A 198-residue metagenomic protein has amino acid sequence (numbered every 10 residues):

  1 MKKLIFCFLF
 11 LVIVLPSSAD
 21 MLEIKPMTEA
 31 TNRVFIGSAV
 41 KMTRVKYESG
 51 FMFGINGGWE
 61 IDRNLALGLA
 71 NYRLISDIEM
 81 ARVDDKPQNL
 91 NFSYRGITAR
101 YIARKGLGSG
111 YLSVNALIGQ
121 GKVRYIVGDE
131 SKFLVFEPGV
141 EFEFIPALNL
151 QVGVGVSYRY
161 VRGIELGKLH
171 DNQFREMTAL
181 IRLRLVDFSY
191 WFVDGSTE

Functional and structural regions predicted by a protein language model:
L4-L15: Sec-dependent N-terminal signal peptides
A19-A66, R184-E198: Short glycine/proline- and aromatic-enriched beta-strand/turn motifs that initiate or cap beta-hairpins
N32-V34, S49-F53, N89-R95, E130-F136 (+1 more regions): Residues that define the transmembrane beta-barrel architecture of outer-membrane proteins
V34-M42, I55, L69-R73, L112-Q120 (+2 more regions): Transmembrane beta-barrel strands of outer-membrane/channel proteins
V40, W59, Y101-A103, F142-F144 (+2 more regions): Residue-level signature of outer-membrane beta-barrel architecture
E48-S49, I78-D84, V123-D129, I164-D171 (+1 more regions): Outer-membrane beta-barrel translocator domains and adjoining extracellular loop/strand segments of Gram-negative
N64-E137, F144-L150: Gram-negative (and chloroplast) outer-membrane scaffold detector with strong preference for beta-barrel transmembrane
S76, I145-E198: Predominantly the C-terminal beta-signal and adjacent terminal strand-loop region of outer-membrane beta-barrel
